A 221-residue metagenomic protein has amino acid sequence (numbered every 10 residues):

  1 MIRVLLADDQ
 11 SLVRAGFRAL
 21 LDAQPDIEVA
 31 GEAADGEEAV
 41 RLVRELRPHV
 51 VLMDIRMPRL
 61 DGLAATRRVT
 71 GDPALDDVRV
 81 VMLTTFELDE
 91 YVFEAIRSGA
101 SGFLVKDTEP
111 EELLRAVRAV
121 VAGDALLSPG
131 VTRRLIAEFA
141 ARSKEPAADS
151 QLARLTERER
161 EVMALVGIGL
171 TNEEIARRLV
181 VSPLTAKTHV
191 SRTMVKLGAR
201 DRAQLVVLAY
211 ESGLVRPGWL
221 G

Functional and structural regions predicted by a protein language model:
D8, D54, T84: Active-site residues of response regulator receiver
D26-A34, L42, A199: Short hydrophobic/Thr-rich beta-strand motif most characteristic of the beta2 strand and flanking loop of CheY-like
D35-E38, L60-R67: Acidic catalytic/metal-coordinating carboxylates
L46-L52: Active-site beta3 strand of CheY-like receiver
M57: Receiver (REC) domain active-site loop signature in two-component systems and cognate sites in sensor histidine kinases
V92-R97, G102, D107-E157, E161 (+1 more regions): Short, flexible helix-to-coil linker/hinge segments that flank and couple to helix-turn-helix
G169-Q204: Recognition helix of helix-turn-helix DNA-binding domains
M194-G221: Basic, Lys/Arg-enriched C-terminal extension of HTH/homeodomain DNA-binding domains
